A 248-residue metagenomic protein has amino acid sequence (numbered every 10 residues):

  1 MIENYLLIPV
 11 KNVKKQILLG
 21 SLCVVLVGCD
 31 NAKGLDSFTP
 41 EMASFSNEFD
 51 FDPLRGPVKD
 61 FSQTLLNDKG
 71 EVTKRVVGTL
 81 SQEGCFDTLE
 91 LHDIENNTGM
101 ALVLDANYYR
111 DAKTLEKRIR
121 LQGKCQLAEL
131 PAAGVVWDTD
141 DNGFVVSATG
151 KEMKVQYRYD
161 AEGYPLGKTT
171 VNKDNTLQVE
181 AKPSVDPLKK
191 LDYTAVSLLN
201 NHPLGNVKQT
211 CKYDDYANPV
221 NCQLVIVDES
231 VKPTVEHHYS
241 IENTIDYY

Functional and structural regions predicted by a protein language model:
M1-V27: Sec-dependent bacterial lipoprotein signal peptides
C29-Y248: Buried hydrophobic residues that stabilize the cores of well-folded domains
